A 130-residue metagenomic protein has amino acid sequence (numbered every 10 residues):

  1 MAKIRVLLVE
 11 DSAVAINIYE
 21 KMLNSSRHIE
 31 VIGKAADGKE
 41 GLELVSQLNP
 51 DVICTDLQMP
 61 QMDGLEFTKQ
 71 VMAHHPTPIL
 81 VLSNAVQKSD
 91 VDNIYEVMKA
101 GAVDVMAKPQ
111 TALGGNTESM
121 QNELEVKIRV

Functional and structural regions predicted by a protein language model:
M1-V130: Strand-loop microenvironment adjacent to phosphate/nucleotide-handling motifs in alpha/beta enzyme folds
